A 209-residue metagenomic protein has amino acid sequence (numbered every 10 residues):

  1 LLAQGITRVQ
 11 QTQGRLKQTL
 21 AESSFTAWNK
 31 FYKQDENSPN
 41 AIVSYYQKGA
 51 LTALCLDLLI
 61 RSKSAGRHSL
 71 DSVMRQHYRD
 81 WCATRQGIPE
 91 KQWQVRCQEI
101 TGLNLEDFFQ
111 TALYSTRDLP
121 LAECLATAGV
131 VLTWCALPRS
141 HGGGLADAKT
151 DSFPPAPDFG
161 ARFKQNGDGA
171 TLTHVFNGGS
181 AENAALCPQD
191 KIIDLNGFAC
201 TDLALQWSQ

Functional and structural regions predicted by a protein language model:
L1-G14: Zinc-dependent metallopeptidase catalytic helix centered on the HExxH motif and its immediate flanking segment
Q10, W28-L132: Amphipathic alpha-helical substructures
K17-K33: Active-site-adjacent bridging/hinge elements
T19, S69, G178-G179: Secondary-structure junction/capping motif
T84-Q209: Beta/coil-rich, acidic/histidine-enriched accessory regions frequently appended to metallopeptidases
